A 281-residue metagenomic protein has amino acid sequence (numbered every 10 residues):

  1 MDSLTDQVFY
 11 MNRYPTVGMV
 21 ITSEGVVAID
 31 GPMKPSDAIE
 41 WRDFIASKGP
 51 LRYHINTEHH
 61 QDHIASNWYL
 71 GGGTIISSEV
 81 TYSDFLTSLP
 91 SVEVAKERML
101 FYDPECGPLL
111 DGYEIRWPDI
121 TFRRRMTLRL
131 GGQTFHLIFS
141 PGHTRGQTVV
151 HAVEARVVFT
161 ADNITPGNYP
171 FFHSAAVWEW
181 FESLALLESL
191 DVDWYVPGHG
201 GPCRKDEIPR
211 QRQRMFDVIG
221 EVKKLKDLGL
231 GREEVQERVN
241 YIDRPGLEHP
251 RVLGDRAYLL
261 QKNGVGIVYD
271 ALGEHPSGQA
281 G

Functional and structural regions predicted by a protein language model:
M1-A46, V149-A161: Conserved beta-strand hairpin/beta-sheet module of binuclear metal-dependent hydrolase folds, prominently
M1-T5, E105-L110, R129-T134: Short Pro/Gly-enriched beta-strand edge/turn motifs at strand-loop
Q7, V20, D30, I45 (+8 more regions): Divalent metal-coordination and catalytic microenvironments
I21, N67-G72, L130, H151: Short loop/helix-cap segments at secondary-structure boundaries that form the rim of catalytic
S23-E24, S47-P50, L70-T74, E154-A155 (+1 more regions): Short glycine/proline-enriched coil/turn segments at helix->beta-strand junctions
V26-V27, M33-P35, T127, T134-V218 (+1 more regions): Metallo-beta-lactamase
I39, D43-R123, T127, G220: Active-site HxH/HxHxD metal-binding segment of metal-dependent hydrolases
L228-G281: C-terminal regulatory/interaction regions
